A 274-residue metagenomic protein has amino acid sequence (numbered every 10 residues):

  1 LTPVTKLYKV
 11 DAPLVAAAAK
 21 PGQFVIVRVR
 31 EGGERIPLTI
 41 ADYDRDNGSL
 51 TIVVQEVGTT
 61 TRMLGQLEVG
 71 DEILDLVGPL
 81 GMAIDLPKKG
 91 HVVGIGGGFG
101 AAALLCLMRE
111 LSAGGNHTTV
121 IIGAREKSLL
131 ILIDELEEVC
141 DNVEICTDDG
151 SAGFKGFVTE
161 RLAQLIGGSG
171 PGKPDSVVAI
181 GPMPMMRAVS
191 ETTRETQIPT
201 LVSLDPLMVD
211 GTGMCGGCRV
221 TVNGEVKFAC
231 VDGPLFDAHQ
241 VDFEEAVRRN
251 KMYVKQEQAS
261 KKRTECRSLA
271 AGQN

Functional and structural regions predicted by a protein language model:
L1-V69: Ferredoxin-reductase
V27, D75-L76, V220: A generic structural signal for residues embedded in beta-strands
R30, G78-P79, N223: Short, surface-exposed secondary-structure boundary micro-motifs
G33-D42, L80-K88, C230: Short, Lys/Arg- and Gly-enriched loop/turn segments at beta-strand edges
T59-V209: FNR/FR-type flavoprotein reductase catalytic core
A103, M183, D205-L235, T264-A270: Local cysteine-cluster metal-coordination motifs and their immediate loop/turn environment, predominantly Fe-S cluster
F228-D232, F236-N274: Short Fe-S-cluster ligation motifs
